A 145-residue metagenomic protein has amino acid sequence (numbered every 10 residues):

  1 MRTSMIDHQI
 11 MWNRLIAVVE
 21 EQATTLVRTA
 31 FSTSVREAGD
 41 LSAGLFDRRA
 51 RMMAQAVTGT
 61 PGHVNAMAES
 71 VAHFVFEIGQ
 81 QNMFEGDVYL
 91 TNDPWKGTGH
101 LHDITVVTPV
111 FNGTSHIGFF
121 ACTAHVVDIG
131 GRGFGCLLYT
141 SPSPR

Functional and structural regions predicted by a protein language model:
R2-D47, R51-G62, A66: Long, charge-dense accessory insertions within large macromolecular proteins
R48, N112-G113: Short, ordered coil/turn segments that flank beta-strands lining enzyme active or ligand-binding pockets
R48-Q55, N65-D93: Regulatory sensory and allosteric helical modules in signal-transduction proteins and certain transcription factors
P61-H73, D128-C136: A short, polar/charged loop-to-alpha-helix boundary motif
V88-D93, L101-V107: GAF sensory domains
T105-N112, A121: A short, hydrophobic, proline-anchored segment that marks a local hinge/packing element in signaling and regulatory
Y139-R145: Conserved small/polar residues in nucleotide/adenosyl-binding loops
